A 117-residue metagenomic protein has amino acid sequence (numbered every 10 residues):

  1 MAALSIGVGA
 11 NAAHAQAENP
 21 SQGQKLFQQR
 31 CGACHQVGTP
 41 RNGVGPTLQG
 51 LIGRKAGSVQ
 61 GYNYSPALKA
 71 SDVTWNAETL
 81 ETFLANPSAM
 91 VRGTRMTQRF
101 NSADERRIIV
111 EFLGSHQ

Functional and structural regions predicted by a protein language model:
M1-G7: Bacterial N-terminal signal peptides
G7, N11-Q28, V37: Electrostatic cytochrome c docking/interface patches
N19, G23, F27-R30, N76 (+2 more regions): Stable alpha-helical elements in mature extracytoplasmic
P20, Q24, Q36-N76: Gly/Gly-Pro-rich "capping" loops immediately C-terminal to redox-active cysteine motifs in periplasmic/lumenal
Q28, Q36, G53, A85-N86 (+1 more regions): Residues at helix-coil transition
A33: Short, cysteine/histidine-rich loop/knuckle motifs that typically chelate Zn2+
N76-Q117: C-terminal capping alpha-helices of c-type cytochrome domains
